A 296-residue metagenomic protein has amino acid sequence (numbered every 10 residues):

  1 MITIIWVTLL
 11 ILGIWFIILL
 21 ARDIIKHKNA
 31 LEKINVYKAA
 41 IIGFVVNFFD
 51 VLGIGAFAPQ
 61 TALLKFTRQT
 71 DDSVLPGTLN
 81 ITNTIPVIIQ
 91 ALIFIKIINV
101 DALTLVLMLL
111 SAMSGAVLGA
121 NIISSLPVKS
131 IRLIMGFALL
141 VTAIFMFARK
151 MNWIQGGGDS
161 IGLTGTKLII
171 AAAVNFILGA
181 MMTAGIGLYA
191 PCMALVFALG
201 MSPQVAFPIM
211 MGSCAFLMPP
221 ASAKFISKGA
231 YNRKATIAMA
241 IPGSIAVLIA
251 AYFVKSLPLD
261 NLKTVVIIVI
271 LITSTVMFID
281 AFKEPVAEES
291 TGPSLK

Functional and structural regions predicted by a protein language model:
M1-L10: Feature marks short, highly hydrophobic, charge-poor N-terminal signal-anchor/signal peptide-like helices that anchor
T3, N99, S125-A138, A230 (+1 more regions): Loop-to-transmembrane alpha-helix entry segments
G13-K28, A120-N121, F137-D159, I272-E289: Transmembrane helix exit motif
I17-H27, Q60-T67, A116-P127, A180 (+2 more regions): C-terminal ends of transmembrane helices
N29-E32, N152-N175, P285-K296: Alpha-helical multi-pass membrane helix bundles of inner-membrane/thylakoid proteins, especially permease cores
K33-A112, A171-N175, G179-V247, A251 (+1 more regions): Small-residue-rich hydrophobic segments that form or flank transmembrane alpha-helices in multi-pass membrane proteins
P76, R132-M135, F207, I237 (+1 more regions): Hydrophobic/aromatic positions within or immediately flanking transmembrane alpha-helices of multi-pass small-molecule
I144-Q155, Q204, I245-D260: Hydrophobic alpha-helical transmembrane segments in multi-pass integral membrane proteins
